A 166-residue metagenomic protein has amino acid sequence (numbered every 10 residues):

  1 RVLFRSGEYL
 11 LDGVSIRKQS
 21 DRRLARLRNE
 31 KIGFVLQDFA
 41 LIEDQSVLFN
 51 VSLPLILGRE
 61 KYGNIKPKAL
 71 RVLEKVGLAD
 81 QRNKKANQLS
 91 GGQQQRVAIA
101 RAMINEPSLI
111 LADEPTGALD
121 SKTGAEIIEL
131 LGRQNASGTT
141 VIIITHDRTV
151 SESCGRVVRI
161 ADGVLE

Functional and structural regions predicted by a protein language model:
V2-L3: Short, small-residue-biased leader/transition segments that mark boundaries at the very start of proteins
G7-S15: Conserved ABC transporter NBD signature motif
Q45-L53: Short coil-to-helix segment of the ABC ATPase nucleotide-binding domain corresponding to the Q-loop/switch region
K85-L89, Q93-Q95: Conserved ABC ATPase signature
I99: Hydrophobic anchor residue at the start of the ABC signature
I104-S108: A short, proline-enriched helix->beta-strand linker immediately N-terminal to the Walker B motif in ABC-type P-loop
I110-D113: Catalytic Walker B motif of ABC-type/P-loop ATPase nucleotide-binding domains
